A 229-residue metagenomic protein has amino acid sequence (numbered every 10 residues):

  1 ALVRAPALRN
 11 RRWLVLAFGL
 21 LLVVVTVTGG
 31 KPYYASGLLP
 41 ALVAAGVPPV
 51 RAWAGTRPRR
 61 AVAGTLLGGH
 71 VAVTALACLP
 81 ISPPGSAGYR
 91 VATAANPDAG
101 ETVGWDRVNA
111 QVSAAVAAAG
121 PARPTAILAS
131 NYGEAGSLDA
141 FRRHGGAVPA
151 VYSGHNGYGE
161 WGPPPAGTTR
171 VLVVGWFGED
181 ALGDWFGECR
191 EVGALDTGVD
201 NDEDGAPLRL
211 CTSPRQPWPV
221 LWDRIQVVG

Functional and structural regions predicted by a protein language model:
A1-L16: Membrane-interface helix-loop-helix junctions at transmembrane boundaries of multi-pass membrane enzymes, predominantly
A5-P6, T26, G30, R57 (+2 more regions): Short coil/turn helix-boundary motifs
L16-V24, L38-A41, T65-A75: Lipid-exposed faces of alpha-helical membrane segments in multi-pass integral membrane proteins
L21-A61: Hydrophobic/aromatic-rich transmembrane helices and adjacent perimembrane loops
V25-L38, L79-G104: Membrane interfacial helix motifs at helix-loop boundaries and amphipathic/re-entrant anchors
A52-G88: Signature aromatic-anchored transmembrane alpha helix within multi-pass, membrane-resident enzymes that catalyze glycan
G88-G159: Short periplasmic/luminal acceptor-recognition loop of GT-C membrane glycosyltransferases, typified by
R107, A147-G229: Aromatic/acidic, Gly/Pro-rich catalytic loop(s) in extracytoplasmic/lumenal soluble domains of multi-pass membrane
